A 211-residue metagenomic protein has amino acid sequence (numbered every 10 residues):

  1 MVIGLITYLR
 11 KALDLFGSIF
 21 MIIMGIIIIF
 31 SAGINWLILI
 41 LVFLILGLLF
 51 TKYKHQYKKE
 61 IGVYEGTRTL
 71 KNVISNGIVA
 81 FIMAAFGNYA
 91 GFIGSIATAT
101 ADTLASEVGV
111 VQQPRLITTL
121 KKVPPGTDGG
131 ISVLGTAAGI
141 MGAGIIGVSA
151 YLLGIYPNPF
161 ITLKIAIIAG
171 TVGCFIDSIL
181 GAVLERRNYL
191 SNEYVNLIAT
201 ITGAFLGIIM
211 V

Functional and structural regions predicted by a protein language model:
M1-L104, G109-V211: Hydrophobic alpha-helical transmembrane segments
